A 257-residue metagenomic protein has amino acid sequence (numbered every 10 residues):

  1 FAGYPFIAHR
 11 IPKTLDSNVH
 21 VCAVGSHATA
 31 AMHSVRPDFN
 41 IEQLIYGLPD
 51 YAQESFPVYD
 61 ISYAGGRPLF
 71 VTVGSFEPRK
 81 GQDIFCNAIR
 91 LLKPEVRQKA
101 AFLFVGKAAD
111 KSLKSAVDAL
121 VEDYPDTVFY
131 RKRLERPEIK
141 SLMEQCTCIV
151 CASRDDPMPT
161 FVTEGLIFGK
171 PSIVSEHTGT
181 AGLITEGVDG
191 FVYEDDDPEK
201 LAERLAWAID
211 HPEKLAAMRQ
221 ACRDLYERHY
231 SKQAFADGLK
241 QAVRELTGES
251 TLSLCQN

Functional and structural regions predicted by a protein language model:
F1-V21: Membrane-proximal helix-turn-helix segments that form the acceptor-binding/catalytic region of lipid-linked
C22, S62-K80, C86-I89, L103: Conserved donor-binding/catalytic core segment of Leloir-type glycosyltransferases
A28-H33, A101-D126, E138: Short, structured helix-loop element that forms part of the nucleotide-activated donor/catalytic region
R133, S141-C146: Short alpha-helical donor nucleotide-sugar binding micro-motif in glycosyltransferases
R154: Aromatic "clamp/platform" in nucleotide-sugar-dependent glycosyltransferases that forms part of the donor/acceptor
P171-V174: Short hydrophobic beta-strand element within catalytic cores of glycosyltransferases and related nucleotide-activated
E186-G187, F191-P198, W207-P212: Conserved acidic donor-binding segment of nucleotide-sugar-dependent glycosyltransferases
K200, W207, K214-H229, F235: A short, well-ordered alpha-helix in the C-terminal region of glycosyltransferases
